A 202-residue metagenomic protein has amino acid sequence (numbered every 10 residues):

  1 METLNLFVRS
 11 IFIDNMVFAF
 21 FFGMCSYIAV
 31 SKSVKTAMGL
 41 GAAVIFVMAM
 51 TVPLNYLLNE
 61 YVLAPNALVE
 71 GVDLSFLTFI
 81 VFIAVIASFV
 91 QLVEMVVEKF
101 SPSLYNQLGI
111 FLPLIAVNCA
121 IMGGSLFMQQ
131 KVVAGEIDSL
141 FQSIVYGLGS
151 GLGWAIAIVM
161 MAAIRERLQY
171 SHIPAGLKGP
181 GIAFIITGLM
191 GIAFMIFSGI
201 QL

Functional and structural regions predicted by a protein language model:
N5-A19, V72-I86, I144-A157: Structural signature of hydrophobic alpha-helical transmembrane segments
N5-F46: Juxtamembrane transmembrane-helix termini in multi-pass membrane transport proteins
F21-A29, E94-F100, F111-L114, C119-G135: Generic transmembrane alpha-helix signature in multi-pass membrane proteins, especially transporters/channels
F22-S26, V44-M50, I83-L92, V117-G124 (+2 more regions): Hydrophobic core segments of alpha-helical transmembrane domains in multi-pass membrane transport and ion-translocation
F22-T36, V90-L104, M161-H172: C-terminal ends of transmembrane helices
T36-F46, L77-F82, L104-I115, G176-I182: Cytoplasmic-side transmembrane-helix entry/capping segments in multi-pass membrane proteins
E60-L108: Ordered, amphipathic secondary-structure segments that act as subunit-interaction surfaces in large macromolecular
E166-I185: Interfacial loop-to-transmembrane junctions
